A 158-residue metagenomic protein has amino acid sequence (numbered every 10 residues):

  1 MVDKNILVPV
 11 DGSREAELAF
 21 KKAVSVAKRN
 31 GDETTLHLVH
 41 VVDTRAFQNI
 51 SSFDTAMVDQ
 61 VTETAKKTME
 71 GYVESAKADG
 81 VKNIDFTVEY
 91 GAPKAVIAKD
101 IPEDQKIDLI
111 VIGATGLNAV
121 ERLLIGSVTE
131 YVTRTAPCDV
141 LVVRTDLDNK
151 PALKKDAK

Functional and structural regions predicted by a protein language model:
M1, E74-I110, K150-A152, D156-K158: Structural beta-alpha unit
M1-S51, D79, K158: Small/aliphatic-rich secondary-structure junction motif
N5, E103-P151: Gly/Ser-rich helix-loop-strand patches that form or flank binding pockets for ribonucleotide-derived cofactors
S13, D43, G91, L117 (+1 more regions): Residue-level marker for beta-strand->alpha-helix junctions and adjacent short loops that shape enzyme
A19-F20, Q48-S51, V96-K99, R122-L124 (+1 more regions): Short, well-ordered secondary-structure micro-motifs
K22, V61-Y72, V96: Short, solvent-exposed amphipathic alpha-helices that sit in or adjacent to ligand/effector-binding or catalytic
H37-V39, D85-E89, L141: General small-molecule cofactor/ligand-binding pocket signal
H40-K67, N149-K158: Acidic, proline/glycine-rich short linear motifs
